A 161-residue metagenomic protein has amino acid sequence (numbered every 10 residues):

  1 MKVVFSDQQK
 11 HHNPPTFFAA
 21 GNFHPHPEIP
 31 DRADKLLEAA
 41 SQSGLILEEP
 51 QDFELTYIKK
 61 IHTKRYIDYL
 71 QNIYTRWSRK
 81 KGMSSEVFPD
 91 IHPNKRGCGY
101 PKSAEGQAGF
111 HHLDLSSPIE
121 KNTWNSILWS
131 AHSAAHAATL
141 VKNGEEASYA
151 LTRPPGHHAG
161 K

Functional and structural regions predicted by a protein language model:
M1-K161: HDAC/HDAC-like amidohydrolase catalytic core signature
